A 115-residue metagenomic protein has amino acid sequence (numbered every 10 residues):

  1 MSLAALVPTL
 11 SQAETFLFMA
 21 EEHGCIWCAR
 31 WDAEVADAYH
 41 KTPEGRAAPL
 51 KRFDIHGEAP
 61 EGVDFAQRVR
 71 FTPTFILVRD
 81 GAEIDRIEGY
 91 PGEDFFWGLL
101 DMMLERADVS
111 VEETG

Functional and structural regions predicted by a protein language model:
M1, P8-L10: N-terminal signal peptide c-region/cleavage motif recognized by signal peptidases
Q12-E14: Boundary of Sec targeting at the N-terminus
A20-E22, P43-P60: Thiol-based oxidoreductase modules, predominantly thioredoxin-like and allied folds used for disulfide exchange
E21-W27, F71: Short pre-active-site segment immediately N-terminal to redox-active cysteine/selenocysteine motifs in thiol-based
C28-E44: Typically the conserved alpha-helix immediately C-terminal to a functionally engaged Cys/Sec in thioredoxin-like
P60-Q67: Short amphipathic alpha-helix with an adjacent loop that forms part of the alpha/beta core around
F71-I87: A short, hydrophobic beta-strand/beta-hairpin element that forms part of a small beta-sheet core
G92-G115: Thiol-/selenol-based redox modules, centered on thioredoxin-like and closely related oxidoreductase domains
